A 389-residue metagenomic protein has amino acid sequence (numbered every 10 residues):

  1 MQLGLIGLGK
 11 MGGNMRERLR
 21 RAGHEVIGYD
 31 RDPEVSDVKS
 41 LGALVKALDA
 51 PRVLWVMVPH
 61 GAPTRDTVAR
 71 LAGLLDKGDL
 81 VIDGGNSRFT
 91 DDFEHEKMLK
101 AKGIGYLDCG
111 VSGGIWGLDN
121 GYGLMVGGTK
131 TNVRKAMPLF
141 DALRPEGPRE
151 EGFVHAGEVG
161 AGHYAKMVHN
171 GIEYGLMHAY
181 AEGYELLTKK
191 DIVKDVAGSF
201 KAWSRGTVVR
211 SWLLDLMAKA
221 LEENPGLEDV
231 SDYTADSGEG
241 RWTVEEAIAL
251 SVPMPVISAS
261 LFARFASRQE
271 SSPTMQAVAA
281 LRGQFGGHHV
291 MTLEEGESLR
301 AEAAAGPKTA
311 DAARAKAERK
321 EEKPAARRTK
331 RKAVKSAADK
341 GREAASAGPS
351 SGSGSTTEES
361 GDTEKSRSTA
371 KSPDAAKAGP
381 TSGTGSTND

Functional and structural regions predicted by a protein language model:
M1-K10, M15-R18, D141-P145, G283 (+2 more regions): ATP-dependent carboxylate/acyl-activation modules
M1-R52, G78, I115-L118, A161 (+1 more regions): NAD(P)+-binding Rossmann beta1-loop-alpha1 motif at the extreme N-terminus of oxidoreductases
R31-E94, K100, I104, L118-G128: Rossmann-like NAD(P)-binding element
G121, M125, K135, P148-R149 (+2 more regions): Helical "substrate-binding/catalytic lid" subdomain of Rossmann-like NAD(P)-dependent dehydrogenases/reductases
T131-L143: Phosphate/pyrophosphate-binding betaalpha-module
A312-P349, E358-E359, E364-A378: Intrinsically disordered, polybasic Lys/Arg-rich low-complexity tracts
